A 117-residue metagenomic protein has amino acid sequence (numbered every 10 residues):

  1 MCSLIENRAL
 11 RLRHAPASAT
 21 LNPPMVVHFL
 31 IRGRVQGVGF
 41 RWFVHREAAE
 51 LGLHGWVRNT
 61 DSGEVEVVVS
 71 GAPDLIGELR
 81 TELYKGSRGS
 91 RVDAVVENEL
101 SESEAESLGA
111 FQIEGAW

Functional and structural regions predicted by a protein language model:
C2-W117: Intrinsically disordered, low-complexity, mixed-charge
